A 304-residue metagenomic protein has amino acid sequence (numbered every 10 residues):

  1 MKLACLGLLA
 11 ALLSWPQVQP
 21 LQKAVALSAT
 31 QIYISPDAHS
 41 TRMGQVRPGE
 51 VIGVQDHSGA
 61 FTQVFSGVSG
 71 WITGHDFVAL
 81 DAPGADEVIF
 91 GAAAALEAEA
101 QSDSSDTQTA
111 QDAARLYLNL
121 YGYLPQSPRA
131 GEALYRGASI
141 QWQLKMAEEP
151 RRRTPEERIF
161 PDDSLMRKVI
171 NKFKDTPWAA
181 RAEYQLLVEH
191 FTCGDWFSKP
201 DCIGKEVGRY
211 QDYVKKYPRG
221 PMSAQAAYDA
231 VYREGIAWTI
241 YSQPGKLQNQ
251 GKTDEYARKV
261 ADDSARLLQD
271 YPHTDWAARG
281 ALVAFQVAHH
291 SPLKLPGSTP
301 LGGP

Functional and structural regions predicted by a protein language model:
L3-L13: Sec-dependent N-terminal signal peptides
S14-A24: Cleaved targeting-peptide boundary
P20, P36, T41-G44, V51-G53 (+6 more regions): Boundary regions of SH3-family modules and the immediately adjacent low-complexity/disordered segments in eukaryotic
L27-A29, R47, G59-F61, G67 (+3 more regions): Extracytoplasmic
S28-D37: Short, structured beta-strand/loop micro-motifs enriched in basic residues and often containing a Trp
H39-S40, T107, L120-E132, K168-E183 (+5 more regions): Short solvent-exposed coil/turn linkers within tandem alpha-helical repeat scaffolds
G84-S102, P128-P150, D175-G194, P221-P244 (+1 more regions): Amphipathic alpha-helical repeat scaffolds of TPR domains
E99-Q111, Q143-K168, F191-R209, I236-L268: Short coil/linker segments at helix-helix boundaries
